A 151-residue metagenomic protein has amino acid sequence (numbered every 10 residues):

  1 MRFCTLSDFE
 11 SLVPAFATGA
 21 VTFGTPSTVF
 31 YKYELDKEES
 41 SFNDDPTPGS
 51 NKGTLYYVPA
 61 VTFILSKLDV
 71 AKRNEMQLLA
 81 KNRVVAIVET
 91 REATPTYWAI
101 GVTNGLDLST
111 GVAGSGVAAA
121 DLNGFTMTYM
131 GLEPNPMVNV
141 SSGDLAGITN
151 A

Functional and structural regions predicted by a protein language model:
M1-A60, G105-A120: Solvent-exposed edge beta-strands and adjacent loop segments that serve as assembly or binding interfaces
M1-C4, V61-F63, N82-R91: Short, hydrophobic/proline-enriched secondary-structure or compact coil segments at domain edges
L6-F9, E38, S66-V70, R91-A93 (+4 more regions): Generic structural motif
G49-V70, D121-N135: Oligomerization/assembly interface segments of phage tail-like spikes and tubes
A60-I64, R91-V112: Short acidic, glycine/tyrosine-flanked loop/strand segments centered on an H-E-D-like triad
A71-A80, G114-L122: Exposed beta-sheet edge/beta-hairpin loop segments within beta-rich domains
N74-G101: Short, acidic/charged, Gly/Pro-enriched secondary-structure junctions
G105-A151: Mixed-charge, glycine-accented linear interaction segment located at domain edges/termini
